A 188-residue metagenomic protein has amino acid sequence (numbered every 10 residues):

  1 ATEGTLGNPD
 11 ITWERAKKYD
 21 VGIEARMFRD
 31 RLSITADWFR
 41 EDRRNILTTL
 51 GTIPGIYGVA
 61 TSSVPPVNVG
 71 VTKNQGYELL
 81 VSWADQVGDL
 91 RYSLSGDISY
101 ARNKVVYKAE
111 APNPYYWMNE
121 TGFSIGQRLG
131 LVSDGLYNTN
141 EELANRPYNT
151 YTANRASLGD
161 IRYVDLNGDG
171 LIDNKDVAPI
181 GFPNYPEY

Functional and structural regions predicted by a protein language model:
A1, G51-G58, D165-G168: Short amphipathic alpha-helical segments, especially helix-boundary/capping motifs
A1-S33, S62-V87, S124-L129, G181-E187: Outer-membrane beta-barrel signature, preferentially recognizing the C-terminal barrel domain of Gram-negative
T2, G7, R43-I46, P65 (+2 more regions): Glycine-rich, flexible loop/turn motifs
W13-G58, Y92, S99: Membrane-embedded beta-barrel scaffold of Gram-negative outer-membrane proteins
A16, T52, T72-N74, L136 (+2 more regions): Short capping/connector residues at structural and topological boundaries
F39-N45, G51-V67, K175-E187: Active-site beta-strand/loop architecture of penicillin-binding DD-peptidases
L50-T61, A109-N119: Flexible, surface-exposed loop regions and adjacent strand-edge segments of Gram-negative outer-membrane beta-barrel
V67, Q86-P183: Conserved small-residue
